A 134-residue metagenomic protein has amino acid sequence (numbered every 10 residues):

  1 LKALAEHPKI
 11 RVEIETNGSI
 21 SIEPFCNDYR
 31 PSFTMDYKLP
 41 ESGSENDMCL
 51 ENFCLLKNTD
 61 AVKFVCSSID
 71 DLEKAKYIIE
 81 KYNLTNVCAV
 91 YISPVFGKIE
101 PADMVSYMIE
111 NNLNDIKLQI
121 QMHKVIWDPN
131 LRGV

Functional and structural regions predicted by a protein language model:
L1-V134: Conserved AdoMet/S-adenosylmethionine-binding subsite of the radical SAM
